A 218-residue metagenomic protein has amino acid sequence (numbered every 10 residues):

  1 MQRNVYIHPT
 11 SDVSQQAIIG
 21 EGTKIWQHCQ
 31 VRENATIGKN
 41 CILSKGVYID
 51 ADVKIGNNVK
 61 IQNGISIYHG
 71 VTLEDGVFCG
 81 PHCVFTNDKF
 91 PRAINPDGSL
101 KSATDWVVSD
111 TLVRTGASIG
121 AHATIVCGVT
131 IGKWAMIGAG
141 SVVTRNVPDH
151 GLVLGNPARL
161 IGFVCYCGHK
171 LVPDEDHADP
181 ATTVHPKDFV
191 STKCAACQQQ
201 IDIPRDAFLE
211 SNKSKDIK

Functional and structural regions predicted by a protein language model:
M1-Q15, W26, P91-V126, N156-K218: C-terminal segments of enzyme domains that contribute to small-molecule binding surfaces
Q2-N4, A17, I25-T130, G162 (+1 more regions): Flexible, glycine/small-residue-enriched loop-and-beta-strand segment within the central core of proteins
G76, W134, L152: Short glycine-centered segments of the SAM/dcSAM-binding site in methyltransferase folds
H82, R145, H150-L152, N156-V164: Internal alpha/beta loop-helix hairpins
G128, G140-N146: Signature of the chemotaxis receptor cytoplasmic signaling rod
K133-M136, V142: Internal alpha/beta core interface subdomains
